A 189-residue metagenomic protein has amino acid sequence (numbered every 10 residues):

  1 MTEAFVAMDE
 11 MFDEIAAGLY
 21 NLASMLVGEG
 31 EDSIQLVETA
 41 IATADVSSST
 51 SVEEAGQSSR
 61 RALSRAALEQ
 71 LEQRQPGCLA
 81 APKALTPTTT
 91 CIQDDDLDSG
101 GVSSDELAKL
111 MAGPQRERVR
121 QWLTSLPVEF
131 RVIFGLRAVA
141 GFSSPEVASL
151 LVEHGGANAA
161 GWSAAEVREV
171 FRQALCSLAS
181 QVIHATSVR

Functional and structural regions predicted by a protein language model:
M1-N21, E31-I34, D45, T50: A short, charge-rich alpha-helical start-of-domain segment used by transcription regulators
T2, E38-Q57, Q73-R74: Sigma70-family region 2
A16, R116-V119, E129-R131, A164: Short, leucine-enriched amphipathic alpha-helices that occur as contiguous helical runs
L19, A23, S33-A44, V147 (+1 more regions): Short, small-hydrophobic-rich alpha-helical interface motif
V52-E54, R60-D98, H184: Arg/Lys-rich amphipathic alpha helix in sigma70-family domain 2
E106-M111, E117-L126, L178-A185: Short amphipathic alpha-helical boundary/capping segments
Q121-L150: Short amphipathic alpha helix immediately N-terminal
P145, S149-R189: DNA-recognition helix of helix-turn-helix
